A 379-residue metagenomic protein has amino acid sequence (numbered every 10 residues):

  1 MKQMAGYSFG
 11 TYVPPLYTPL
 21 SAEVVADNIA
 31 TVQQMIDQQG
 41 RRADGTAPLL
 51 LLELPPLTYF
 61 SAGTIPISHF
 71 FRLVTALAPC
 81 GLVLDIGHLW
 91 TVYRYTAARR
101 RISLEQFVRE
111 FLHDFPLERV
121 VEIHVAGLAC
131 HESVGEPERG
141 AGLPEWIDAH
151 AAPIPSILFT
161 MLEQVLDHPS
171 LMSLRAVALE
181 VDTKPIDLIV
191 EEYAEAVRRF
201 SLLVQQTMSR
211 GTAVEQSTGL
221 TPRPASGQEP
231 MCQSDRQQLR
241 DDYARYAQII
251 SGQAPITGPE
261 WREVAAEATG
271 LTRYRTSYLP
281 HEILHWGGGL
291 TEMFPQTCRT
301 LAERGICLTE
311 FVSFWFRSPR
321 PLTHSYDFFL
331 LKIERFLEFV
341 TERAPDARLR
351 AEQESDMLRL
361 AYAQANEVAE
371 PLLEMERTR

Functional and structural regions predicted by a protein language model:
M1, L50-L52, L82-L84, V121-V125 (+1 more regions): Hydrophobic faces of well-ordered beta-strands that scaffold small-molecule active sites in alpha/beta enzyme cores
M1-G81: Active-site acidic/histidine proton-transfer and metal-coordination neighborhood in alpha/beta enzyme cores
Q3-A5, L54-T58, H88-W90, G127-H131 (+1 more regions): Active-site-proximal loop/turn and secondary-structure-junction residues that shape catalytic pockets, frequently
V13-A22, V92-S173: Gly/Pro-rich active-site loop or hairpin
P19-V24, P56-H69, W90-V108, I186-I189: Active-site glycine- and acidic-residue-rich loops that bind and position anionic ligands or nucleotide-like cofactors
G81-Y93: Short acidic, Gly/Ser-rich segments with clustered Asp/Glu that frequently serve as metal-coordination loops in enzyme
I186-S226: C-terminal helical cap(s) of enzyme catalytic domains, especially alpha/beta-barrels
G211-R377: N-terminal, charged low-complexity regulatory/assembly segments
